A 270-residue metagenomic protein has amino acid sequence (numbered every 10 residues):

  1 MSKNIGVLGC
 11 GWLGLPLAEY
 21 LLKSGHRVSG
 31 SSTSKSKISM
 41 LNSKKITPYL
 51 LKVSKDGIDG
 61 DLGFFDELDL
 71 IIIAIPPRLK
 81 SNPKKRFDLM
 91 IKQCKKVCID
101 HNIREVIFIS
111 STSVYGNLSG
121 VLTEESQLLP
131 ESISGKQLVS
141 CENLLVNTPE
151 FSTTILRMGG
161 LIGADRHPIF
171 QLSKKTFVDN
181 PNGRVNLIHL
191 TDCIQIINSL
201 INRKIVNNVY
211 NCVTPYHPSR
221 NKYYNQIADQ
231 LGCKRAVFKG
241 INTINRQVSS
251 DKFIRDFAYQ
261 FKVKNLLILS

Functional and structural regions predicted by a protein language model:
I5-G9: Conserved N-terminal Rossmann-fold NAD(P)-binding element of oxidoreductases
G14-L15: N-terminal Rossmann-fold NAD(P) dinucleotide-binding loop
T47, L51-K55, K234-R235, I241-S270: C-terminal amphipathic/interface module of NAD(P)-dependent oxidoreductases and related NAD-binding regulators
D66-I107: NAD(P)-cofactor binding segment of oxidoreductase domains
Q93-E131: Conserved Rossmann-fold NAD(P)-dependent oxidoreductase catalytic core, especially the SDR/UDP-sugar
C141-A164: Conserved beta-loop-beta element that borders a ligand/cofactor-binding pocket
R157-M158, H167-F170, F177-I201: Substrate-positioning beta->alpha
I196-S250: Mid/C-terminal beta-alpha module of Rossmann-like enzyme folds, strongest in SDR-family dehydrogenases/epimerases
